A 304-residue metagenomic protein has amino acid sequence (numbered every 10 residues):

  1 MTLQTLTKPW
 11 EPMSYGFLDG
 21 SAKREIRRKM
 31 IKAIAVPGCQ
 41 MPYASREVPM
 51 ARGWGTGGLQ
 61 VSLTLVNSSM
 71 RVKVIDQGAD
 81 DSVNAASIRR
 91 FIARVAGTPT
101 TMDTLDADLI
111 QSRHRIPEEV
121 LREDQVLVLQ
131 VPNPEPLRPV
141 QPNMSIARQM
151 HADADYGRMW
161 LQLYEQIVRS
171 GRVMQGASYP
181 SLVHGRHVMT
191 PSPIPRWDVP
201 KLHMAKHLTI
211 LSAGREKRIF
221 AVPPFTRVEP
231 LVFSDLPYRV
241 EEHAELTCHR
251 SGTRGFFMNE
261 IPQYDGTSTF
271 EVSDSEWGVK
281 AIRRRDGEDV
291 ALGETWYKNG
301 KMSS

Functional and structural regions predicted by a protein language model:
T2-M189: General detector of N-terminal leader/presequence modules that precede the first folded domain
A177-S178, H187, P191-P223: A boundary/linker detector
P224-Y238, R254-N259: Short Cys/His-rich Zn2+-coordinating modules
C248-S251, V272: Short cysteine-rich clusters marking metal-coordination/redox-active sites
T253-N259, W277, R283: Short functional micro-motifs and their immediate structural scaffolds
N259-T269: Short linker/helix segments within small regulatory modules
S273-V290: Short metal-binding segments enriched for Cys and/or His
A291-S304: Glycine/tyrosine- and acidic-biased, solvent-exposed loop/turn segments at the edges of beta-strands
